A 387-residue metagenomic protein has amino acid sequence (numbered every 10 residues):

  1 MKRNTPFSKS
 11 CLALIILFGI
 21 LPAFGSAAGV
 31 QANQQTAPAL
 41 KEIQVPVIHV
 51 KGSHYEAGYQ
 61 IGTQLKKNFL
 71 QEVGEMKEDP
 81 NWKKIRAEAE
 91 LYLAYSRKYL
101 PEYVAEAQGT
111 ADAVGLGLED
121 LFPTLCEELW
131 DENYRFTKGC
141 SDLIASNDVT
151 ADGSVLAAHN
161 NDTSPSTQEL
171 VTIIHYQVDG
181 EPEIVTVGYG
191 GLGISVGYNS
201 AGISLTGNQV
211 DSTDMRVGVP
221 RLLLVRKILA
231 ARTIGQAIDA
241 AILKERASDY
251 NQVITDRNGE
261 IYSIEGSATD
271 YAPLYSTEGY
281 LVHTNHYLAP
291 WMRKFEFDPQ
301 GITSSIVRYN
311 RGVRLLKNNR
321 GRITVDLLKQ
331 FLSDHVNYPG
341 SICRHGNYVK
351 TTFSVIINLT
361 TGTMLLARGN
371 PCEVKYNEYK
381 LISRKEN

Functional and structural regions predicted by a protein language model:
K2-A13: Bacterial N-terminal signal peptides that target proteins for export
P6-S8, F24, K51: Intrinsically disordered, low-complexity segments
C11-A23: Bacterial N-terminal signal peptides
A28-G139, L229-N387: C-terminus-biased signal that marks the final domain/tail of proteins
E88-A89, V217-L224, R293: Flexible glycine/proline-enriched surface loops and loop-helix/loop-strand junctions
E127-L222, D239, T352-I356, M364-L366 (+1 more regions): Internal mixed beta-strand/loop scaffold within catalytic domains of large alpha/beta enzymes
